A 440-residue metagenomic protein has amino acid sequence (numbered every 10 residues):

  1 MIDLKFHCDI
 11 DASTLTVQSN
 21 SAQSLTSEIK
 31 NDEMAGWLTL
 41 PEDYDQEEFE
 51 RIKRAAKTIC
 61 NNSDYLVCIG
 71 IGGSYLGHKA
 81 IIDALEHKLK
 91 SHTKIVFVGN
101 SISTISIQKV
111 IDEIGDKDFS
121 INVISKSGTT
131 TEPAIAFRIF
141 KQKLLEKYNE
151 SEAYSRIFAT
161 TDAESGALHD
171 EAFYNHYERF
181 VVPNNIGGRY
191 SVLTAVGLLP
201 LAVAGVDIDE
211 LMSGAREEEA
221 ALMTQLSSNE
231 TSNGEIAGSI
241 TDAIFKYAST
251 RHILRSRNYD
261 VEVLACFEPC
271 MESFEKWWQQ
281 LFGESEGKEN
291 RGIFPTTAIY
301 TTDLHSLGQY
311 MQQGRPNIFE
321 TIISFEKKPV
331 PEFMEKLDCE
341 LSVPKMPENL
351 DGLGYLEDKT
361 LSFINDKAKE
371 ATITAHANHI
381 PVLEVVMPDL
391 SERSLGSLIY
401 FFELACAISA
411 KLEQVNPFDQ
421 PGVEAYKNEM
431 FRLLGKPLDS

Functional and structural regions predicted by a protein language model:
M1-K57, L337-L356: Extended, charge-enriched "interface" segments that sit outside catalytic cores
G36-K53, I81-D83, H87-S120, I124 (+2 more regions): Glycine-rich oxoanion-binding loops at beta->alpha junctions
R51-D64, V110-F119, A248-D260, M311-P316: Glycine-rich phosphate/diphosphate-binding loops that line cofactor/substrate pockets in enzymes
Y65-G72, S120-S127, D260-E268: Short glycine-rich or small-residue beta-strand-to-loop segments that form or flank ligand, phosphate, metal/Fe-S
V67-I95, T302-H305: Glycine-rich, small/polar surface segments that engage phosphate groups of diverse ligands
A84-K94, K143, L281-G292: Short helix-loop-beta junction
Y148-E320, D419-S440: Active-site phosphate/pyrophosphate-binding segments
T296-L390: Helicase-primase coupling helices
